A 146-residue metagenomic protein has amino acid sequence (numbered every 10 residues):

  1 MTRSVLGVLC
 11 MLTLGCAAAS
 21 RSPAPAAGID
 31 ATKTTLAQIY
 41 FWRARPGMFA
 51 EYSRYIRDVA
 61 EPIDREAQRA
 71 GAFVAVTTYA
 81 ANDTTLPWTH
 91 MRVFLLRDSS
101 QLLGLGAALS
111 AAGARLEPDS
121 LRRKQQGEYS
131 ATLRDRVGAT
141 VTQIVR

Functional and structural regions predicted by a protein language model:
M1-V8: Bacterial N-terminal signal peptides that target proteins for export
R21-A27, A31, P62, E66-V74 (+1 more regions): An amphipathic, aromatic/His-enriched active-site/gating alpha helix that lines ligand/cofactor pockets
D30-L36, D83-L86: Short, flexible turn/loop "capping" segments at secondary-structure junctions
T32-P46: Acidic/histidine-rich, surface-exposed loop or edge segments in extracytoplasmic proteins
A44-G47, L96-D98: Structural beta->alpha junctions
G47, E51-V59, Q101-G104: Extracytoplasmic/secreted proteins, especially bacterial periplasmic and envelope-associated proteins
F73-V93: Acidic helix-start/capping segments at beta-turn-to-alpha-helix junctions
